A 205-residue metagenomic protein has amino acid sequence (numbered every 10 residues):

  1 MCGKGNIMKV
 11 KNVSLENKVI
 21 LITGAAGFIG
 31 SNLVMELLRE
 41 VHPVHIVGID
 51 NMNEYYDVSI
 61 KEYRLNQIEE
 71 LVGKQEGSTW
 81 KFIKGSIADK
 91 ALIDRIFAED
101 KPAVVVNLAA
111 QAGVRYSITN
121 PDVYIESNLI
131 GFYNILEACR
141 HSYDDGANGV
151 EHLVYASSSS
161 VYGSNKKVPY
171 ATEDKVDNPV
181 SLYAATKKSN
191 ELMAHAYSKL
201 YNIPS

Functional and structural regions predicted by a protein language model:
C2-S205: N-terminal Rossmann-like NAD(P)+-binding domain of SDR-like oxidoreductases, especially those catalyzing
